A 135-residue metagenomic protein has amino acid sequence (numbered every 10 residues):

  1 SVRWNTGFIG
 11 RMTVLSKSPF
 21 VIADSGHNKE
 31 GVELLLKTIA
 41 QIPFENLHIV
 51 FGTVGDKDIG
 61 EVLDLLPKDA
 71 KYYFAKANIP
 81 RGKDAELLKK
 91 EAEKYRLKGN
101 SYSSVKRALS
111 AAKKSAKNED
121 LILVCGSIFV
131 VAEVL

Functional and structural regions predicted by a protein language model:
S1-K71: Nucleotide phosphate-binding/pyrophosphate-handling subdomain across enzymes that bind or process nucleotide phosphates
F20, V62-L121: C-terminal helical cap/extension that packs against the catalytic core of soluble nucleotide-cofactor enzymes
S127: Active-site-proximal loop/hinge segments that shape catalytic or ion-binding/gating pockets
V130-A132: Short, active-site-adjacent cap segments at secondary-structure transitions
